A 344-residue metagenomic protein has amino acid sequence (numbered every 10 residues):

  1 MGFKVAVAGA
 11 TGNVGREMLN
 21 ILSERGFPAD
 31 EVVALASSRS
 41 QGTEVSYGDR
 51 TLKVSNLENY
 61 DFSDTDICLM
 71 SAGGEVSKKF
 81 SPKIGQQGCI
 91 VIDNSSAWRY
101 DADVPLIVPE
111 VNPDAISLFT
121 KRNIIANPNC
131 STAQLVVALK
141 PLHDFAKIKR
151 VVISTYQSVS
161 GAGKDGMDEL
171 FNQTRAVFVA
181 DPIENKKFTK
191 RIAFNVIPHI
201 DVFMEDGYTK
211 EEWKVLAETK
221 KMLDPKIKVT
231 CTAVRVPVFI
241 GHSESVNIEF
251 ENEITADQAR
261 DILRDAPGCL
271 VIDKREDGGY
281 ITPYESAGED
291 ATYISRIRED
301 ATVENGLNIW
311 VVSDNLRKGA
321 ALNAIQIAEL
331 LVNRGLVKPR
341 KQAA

Functional and structural regions predicted by a protein language model:
M1-I192, K228, A256, T292-Y293 (+4 more regions): N-terminal Rossmann-like NAD(P) cofactor-binding subdomain of oxidoreductases, focused on the glycine-rich
C68, V159-A344: Charged docking surfaces used in two-component/phosphorelay signaling
